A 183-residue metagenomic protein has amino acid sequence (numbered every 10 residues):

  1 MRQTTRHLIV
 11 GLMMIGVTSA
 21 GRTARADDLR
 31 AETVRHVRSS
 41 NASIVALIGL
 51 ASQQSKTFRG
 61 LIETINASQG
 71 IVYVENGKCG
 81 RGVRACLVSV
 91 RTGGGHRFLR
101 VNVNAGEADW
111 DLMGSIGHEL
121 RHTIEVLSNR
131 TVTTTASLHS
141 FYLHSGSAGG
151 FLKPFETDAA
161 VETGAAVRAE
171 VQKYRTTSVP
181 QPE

Functional and structural regions predicted by a protein language model:
M1-I9: Bacterial N-terminal signal peptides that target proteins for export
I9-S19: Bacterial N-terminal signal peptides
A20-A26: Boundary at the C-terminal end of the N-terminal hydrophobic targeting segment
D27, T57-I62, A67-V90, W110 (+1 more regions): Metalloprotease/metallohydrolase-associated module, dominated by Zn2+-dependent proteases
A31-V45, G95-N104, S140-A148: Acidic/histidine-rich, surface-exposed loop or edge segments in extracytoplasmic proteins
R35-G70: N-terminal targeting signals for Sec/Tat export/insertion, comprising classic cleavable signal peptides
R100-S115: Short pre-active-site segment immediately N-terminal to the catalytic Zn-binding motif
G114-L127: Active-site recognition of the HExxH zinc-binding catalytic motif
